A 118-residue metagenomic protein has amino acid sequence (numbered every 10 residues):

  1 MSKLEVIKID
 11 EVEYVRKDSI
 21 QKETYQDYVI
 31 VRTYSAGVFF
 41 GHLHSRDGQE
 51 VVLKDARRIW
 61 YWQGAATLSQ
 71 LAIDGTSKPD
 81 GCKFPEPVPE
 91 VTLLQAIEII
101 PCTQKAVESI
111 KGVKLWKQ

Functional and structural regions predicted by a protein language model:
K3-Q118: Conserved RNA-binding domains used in RNP assembly and mRNA/RNA metabolism
